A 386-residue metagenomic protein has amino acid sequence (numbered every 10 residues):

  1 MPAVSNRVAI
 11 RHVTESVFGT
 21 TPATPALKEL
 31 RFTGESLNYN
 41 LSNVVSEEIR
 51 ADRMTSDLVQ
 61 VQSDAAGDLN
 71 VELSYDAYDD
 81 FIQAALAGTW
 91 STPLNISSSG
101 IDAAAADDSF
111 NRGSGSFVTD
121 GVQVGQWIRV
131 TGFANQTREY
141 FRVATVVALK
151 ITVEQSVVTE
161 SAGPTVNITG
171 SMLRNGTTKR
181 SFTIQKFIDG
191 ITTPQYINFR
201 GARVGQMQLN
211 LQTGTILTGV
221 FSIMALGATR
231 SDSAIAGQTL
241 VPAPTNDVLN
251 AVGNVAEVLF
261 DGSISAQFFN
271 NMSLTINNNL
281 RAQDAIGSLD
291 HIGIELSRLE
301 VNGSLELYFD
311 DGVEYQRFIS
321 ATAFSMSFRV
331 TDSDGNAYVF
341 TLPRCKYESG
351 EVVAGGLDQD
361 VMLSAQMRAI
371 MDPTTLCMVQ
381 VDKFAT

Functional and structural regions predicted by a protein language model:
M1-T386: Signature of extracytoplasmic/envelope-associated structural regions
